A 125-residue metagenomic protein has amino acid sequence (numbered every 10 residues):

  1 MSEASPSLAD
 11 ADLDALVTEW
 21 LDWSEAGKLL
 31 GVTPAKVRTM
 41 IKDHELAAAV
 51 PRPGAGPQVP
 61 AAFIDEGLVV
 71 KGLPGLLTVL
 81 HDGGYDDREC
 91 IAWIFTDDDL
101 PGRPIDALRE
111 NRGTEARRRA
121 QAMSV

Functional and structural regions predicted by a protein language model:
M1-V125: Non-transmembrane "mature" sequence context
